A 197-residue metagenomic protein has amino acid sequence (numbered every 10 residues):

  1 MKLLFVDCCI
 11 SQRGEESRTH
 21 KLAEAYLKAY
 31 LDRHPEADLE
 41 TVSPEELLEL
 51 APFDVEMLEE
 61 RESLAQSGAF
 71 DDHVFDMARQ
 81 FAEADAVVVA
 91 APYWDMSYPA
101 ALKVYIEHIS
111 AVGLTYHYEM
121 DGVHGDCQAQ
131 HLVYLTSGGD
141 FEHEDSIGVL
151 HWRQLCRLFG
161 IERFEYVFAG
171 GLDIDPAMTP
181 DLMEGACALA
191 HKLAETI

Functional and structural regions predicted by a protein language model:
M1-A91, M96-A100, V104-E107, L189-I197: N-terminal beta1-alpha1-beta2 submodule of the flavodoxin-like/Rossmannoid cofactor-binding fold
C8, P44, T136-S137, A169: Cofactor-binding loop segments of dinucleotide-utilizing enzymes, especially the Rossmann-like FAD- and NAD(P)+-binding
Q12-R13, L48, F141, D173-D175: Flexible, glycine-rich phosphate/dinucleotide-binding loops and adjacent beta-alpha linkers at cofactor/substrate
L27, L31, S110, L114 (+1 more regions): Hydrophobic/aromatic-lined pockets within catalytic cores
S67-F70, L114, M183: A conditional alpha-helix N-cap/helix-loop micro-motif detector
I106-D121: Conserved nucleotide-sugar donor-interacting segment of glycosyltransferase catalytic cores, predominantly GT-B
Y118-I161: Short, glycine-/small-residue-rich phosphate/pyrophosphate-handling segment
H143-I197: Glycine-rich phosphate/pyrophosphate-binding loop and the adjoining helix
